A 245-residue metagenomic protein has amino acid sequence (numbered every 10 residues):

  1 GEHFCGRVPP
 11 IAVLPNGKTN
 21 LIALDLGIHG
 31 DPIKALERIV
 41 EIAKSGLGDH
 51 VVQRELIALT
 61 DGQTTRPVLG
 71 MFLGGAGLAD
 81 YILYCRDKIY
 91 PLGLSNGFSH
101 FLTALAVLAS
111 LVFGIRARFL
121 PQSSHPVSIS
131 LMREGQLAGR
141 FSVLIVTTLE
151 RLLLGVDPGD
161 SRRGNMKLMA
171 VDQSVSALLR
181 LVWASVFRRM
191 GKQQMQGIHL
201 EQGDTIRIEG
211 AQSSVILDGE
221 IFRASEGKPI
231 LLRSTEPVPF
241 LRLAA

Functional and structural regions predicted by a protein language model:
G1, L144, G219: Conserved Motif II region of HX4D acyltransferases
F4-A138, S142: Catalytic core of DAGKc-family lipid kinases
L21, L152-L153: Flexible loop/turn segments at secondary-structure boundaries
L131-A138, L154-A245: ATP/nucleoside-binding phosphotransfer catalytic cores, i.e., glycine-rich phosphate-binding loops
T148-L149: Glycine-/small-residue-rich beta->alpha transition segments that form the dinucleotide
